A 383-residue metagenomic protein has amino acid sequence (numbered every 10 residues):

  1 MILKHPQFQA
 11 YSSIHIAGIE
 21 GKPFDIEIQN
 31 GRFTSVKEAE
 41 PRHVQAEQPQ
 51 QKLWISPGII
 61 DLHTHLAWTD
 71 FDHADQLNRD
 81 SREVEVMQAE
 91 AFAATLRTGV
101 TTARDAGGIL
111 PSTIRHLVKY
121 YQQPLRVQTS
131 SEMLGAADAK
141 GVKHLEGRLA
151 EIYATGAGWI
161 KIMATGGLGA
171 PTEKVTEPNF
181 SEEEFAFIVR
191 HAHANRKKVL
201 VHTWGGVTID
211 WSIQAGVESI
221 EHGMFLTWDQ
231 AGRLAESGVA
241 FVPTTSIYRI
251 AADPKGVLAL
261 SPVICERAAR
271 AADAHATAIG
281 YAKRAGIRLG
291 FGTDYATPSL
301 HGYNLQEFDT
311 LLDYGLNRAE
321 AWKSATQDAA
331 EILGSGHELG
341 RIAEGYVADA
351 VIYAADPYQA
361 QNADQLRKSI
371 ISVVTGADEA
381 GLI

Functional and structural regions predicted by a protein language model:
M1-H43, L53-I55, V351, P357-A360: N-terminal metal-binding scaffold of metallo-dependent hydrolase/deaminase domains
I16, A325-Q327, E331, E344-I383: C-terminal cap of metal-dependent C-N hydrolases
L53-K119, E183, A215: Metal-associated gating/positioning segment near the N- to mid-region
H65-L96, P124, Q128-S131, G166-E182 (+1 more regions): Active-site gating loops and adjacent loop-to-helix segments of metal-dependent hydrolytic enzymes
D70-H73, R115, I209-A215, I247-L260 (+3 more regions): Histidine/acidic-residue-rich catalytic or RNA/ligand-binding cores of hydrolases and nuclease-related proteins
M87-T113, P124-G135, G156-A170, K198 (+3 more regions): Divalent metal-dependent hydrolysis catalytic cores, especially in the metallo-beta-lactamase
H144-A164, G169-F241, V257-L258, A268-L289 (+2 more regions): Histidine/acidic residue-rich metal-binding segments in metalloenzymes
A194, A272-P357: His/Asp/Glu-enriched, well-ordered alpha-helical/loop segment that forms or immediately abuts the divalent-metal
